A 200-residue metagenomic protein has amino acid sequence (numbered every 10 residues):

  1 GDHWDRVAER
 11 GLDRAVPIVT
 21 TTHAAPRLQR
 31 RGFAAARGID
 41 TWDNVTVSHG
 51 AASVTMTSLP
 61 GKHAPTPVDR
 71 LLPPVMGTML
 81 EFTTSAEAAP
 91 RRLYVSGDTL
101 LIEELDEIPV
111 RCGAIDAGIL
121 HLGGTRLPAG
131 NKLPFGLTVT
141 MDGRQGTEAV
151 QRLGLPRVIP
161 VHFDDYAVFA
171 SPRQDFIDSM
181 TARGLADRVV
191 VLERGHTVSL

Functional and structural regions predicted by a protein language model:
G1-D13, T22-R27, L105: Di-metal (Zn2+ and/or Mg2+/Mn2+) metal-binding site signature of metallo-dependent hydrolases with the MBL/beta-CASP
V7, R31, A170-Q174: Generic recognition of short, well-ordered alpha-helical segments
A8, A15, G32-A35: Metabolite-binding pocket within alpha/beta catalytic cores that recognizes anionic/polar moieties
L12-I18, R91-L93: Short active-site oxyanion
P17, H23-P26, L100-R194: Cap/insert and terminal regions of metallo-dependent hydrolase folds
L28-D40: Helix-loop-beta element that forms the nucleotide-linked donor phosphate-binding surface in glycosyltransferases
I39-G113, R194-L200: Core dinuclear metal-dependent hydrolase active-site scaffold
